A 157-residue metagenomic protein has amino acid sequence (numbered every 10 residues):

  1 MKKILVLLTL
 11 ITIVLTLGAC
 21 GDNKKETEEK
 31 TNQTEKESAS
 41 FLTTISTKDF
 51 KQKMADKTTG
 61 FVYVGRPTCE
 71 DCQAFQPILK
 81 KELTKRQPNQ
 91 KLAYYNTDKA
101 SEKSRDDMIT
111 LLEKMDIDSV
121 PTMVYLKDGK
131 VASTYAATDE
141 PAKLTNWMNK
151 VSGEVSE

Functional and structural regions predicted by a protein language model:
M1-I4: Positively charged n-region of N-terminal signal peptides that target proteins for export
L15-A19: C-terminal motif of bacterial Sec signal peptides marking the signal peptidase cleavage site
G21-K24: Bacterial signal peptide processing site
L42-I45, V64, P88-D106: Thiol-based oxidoreductase modules, predominantly thioredoxin-like and allied folds used for disulfide exchange
A55-P67: Short active-site neighborhood of thiol/selenol oxidoreductases, capturing the structured segment around
G65-D71, S119: Short pre-active-site segment immediately N-terminal to redox-active cysteine/selenocysteine motifs in thiol-based
C72-Q87: Typically the conserved alpha-helix immediately C-terminal to a functionally engaged Cys/Sec in thioredoxin-like
D118-E157: Non-catalytic, surface beta->alpha helical segment in thiol-disulfide oxidoreductase systems
